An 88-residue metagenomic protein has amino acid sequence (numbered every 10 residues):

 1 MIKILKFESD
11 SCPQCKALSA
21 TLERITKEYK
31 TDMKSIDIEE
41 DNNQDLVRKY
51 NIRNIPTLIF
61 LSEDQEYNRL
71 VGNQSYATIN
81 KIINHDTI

Functional and structural regions predicted by a protein language model:
M1-K27: Local sequence-structure signature of Cys/Sec-based thiol-disulfide redox active-site neighborhoods
F7, T26, K30-Q44: Thiol-based oxidoreductase modules, predominantly thioredoxin-like and allied folds used for disulfide exchange
P13, D41-N42, A77: Short alpha-helical
P13, R53, Y67: Nucleotide phosphate-binding site architecture
T21, E28, D32, N73-Y76 (+1 more regions): A short linear boundary/processing microfeature
V47: A hydrophobic alpha-helix adjacent to the NAD(P)-binding/active-site core of NAD(P)-dependent oxidoreductases, strongly
Y50-I59: Structural micro-motif
F60-I88: Non-catalytic, surface beta->alpha helical segment in thiol-disulfide oxidoreductase systems
